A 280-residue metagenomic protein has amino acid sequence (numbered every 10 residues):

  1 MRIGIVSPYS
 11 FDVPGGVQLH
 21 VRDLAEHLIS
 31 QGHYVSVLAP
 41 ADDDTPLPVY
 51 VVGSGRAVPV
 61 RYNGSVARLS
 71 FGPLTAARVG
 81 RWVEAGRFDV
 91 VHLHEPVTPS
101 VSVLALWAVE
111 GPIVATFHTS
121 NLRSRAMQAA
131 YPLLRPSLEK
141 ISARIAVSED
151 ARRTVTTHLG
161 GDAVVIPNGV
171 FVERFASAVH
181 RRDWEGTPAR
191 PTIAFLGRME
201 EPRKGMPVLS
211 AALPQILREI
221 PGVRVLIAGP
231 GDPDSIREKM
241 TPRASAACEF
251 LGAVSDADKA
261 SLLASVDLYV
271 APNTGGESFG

Functional and structural regions predicted by a protein language model:
S7-D12, V21-R22, E26-L74, G80 (+1 more regions): N-terminal strand-loop element at the rim of the active site of nucleotide-sugar-dependent glycosyltransferases
A41, D150, G169: Carbohydrate-associated surface elements
A41-D42, L196, G222-R237, G252: Glycosyltransferase donor-sugar binding loop
N121, M127-A146, T157-H158: Membrane-proximal helix-turn-helix segments that form the acceptor-binding/catalytic region of lipid-linked
R153, V170-T187, R237-E238: Acidic anion/phosphate-binding donor-loop and adjacent secondary structure in glycosyltransferase catalytic cores
W184-K204, S210-P214, L226: Conserved donor-binding/catalytic core segment of Leloir-type glycosyltransferases
S235-S261, S265: Nucleotide-activated donor-binding/catalytic signature segment of Leloir-type glycosyltransferases, i.e., the conserved
A264-S278: Acidic donor-binding loop of glycosyltransferase active sites
